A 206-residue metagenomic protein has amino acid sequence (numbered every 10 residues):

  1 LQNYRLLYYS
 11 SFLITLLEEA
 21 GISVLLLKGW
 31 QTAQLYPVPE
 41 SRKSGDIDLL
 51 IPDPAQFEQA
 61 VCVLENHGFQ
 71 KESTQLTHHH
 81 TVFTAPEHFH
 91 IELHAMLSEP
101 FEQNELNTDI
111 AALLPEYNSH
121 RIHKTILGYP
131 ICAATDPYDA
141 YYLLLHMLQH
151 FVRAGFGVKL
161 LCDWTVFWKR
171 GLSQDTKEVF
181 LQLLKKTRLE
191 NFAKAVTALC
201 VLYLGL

Functional and structural regions predicted by a protein language model:
L1-G45, I51-L206: Conserved NTP-donor binding/palm subdomain of two-metal-ion nucleotidyltransferases/polymerases, i.e., the charged
